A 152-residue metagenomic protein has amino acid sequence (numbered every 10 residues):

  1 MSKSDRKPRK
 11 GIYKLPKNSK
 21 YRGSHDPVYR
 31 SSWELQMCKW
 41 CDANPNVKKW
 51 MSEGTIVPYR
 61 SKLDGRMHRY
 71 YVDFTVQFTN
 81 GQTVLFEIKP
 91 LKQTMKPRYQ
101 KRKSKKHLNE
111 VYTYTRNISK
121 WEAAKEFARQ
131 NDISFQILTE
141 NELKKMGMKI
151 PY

Functional and structural regions predicted by a protein language model:
M1-Y152: Electrostatic, structured charged patches in enzyme active sites and in nucleic-acid/phosphate-binding
